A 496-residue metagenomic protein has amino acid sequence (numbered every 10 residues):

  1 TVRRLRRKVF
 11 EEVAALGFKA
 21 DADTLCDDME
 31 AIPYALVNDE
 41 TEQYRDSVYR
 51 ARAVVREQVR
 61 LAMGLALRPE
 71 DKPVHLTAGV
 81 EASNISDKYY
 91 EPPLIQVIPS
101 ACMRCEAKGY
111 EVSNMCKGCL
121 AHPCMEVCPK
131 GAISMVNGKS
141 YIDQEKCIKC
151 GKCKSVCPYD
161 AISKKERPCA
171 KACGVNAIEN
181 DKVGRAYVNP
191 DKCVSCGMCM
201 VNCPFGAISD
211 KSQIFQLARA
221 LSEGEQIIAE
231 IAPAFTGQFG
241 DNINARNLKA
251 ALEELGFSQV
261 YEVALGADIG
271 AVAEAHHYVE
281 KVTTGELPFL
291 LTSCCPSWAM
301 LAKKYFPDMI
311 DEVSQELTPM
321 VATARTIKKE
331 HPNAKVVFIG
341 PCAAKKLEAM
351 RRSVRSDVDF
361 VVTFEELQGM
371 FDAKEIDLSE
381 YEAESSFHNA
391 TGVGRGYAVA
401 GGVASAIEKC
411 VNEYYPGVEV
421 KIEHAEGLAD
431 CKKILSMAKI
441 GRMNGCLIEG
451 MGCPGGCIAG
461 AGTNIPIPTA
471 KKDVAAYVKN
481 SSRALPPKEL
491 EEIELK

Functional and structural regions predicted by a protein language model:
T1-P73, D210-K496: Iron-sulfur-associated redox domains of electron-transfer enzymes in respiratory and anaerobic energy metabolism
D46-A53, E57, L76-E81, K88-L94: Extended, highly charged accessory segments
N84-S113, K130-G131: N-terminal [4Fe-4S]-dependent radical SAM core
E106-Y110, H122, V136, G151 (+1 more regions): Short flexible coil/turn linkers enriched for glycine and charged/polar residues that connect secondary-structure
V112, D143, N189, I231-A232 (+1 more regions): A secondary-structure boundary/capping signal
A121-Q144, K152-N189, V194, M198-Q213 (+1 more regions): Iron-sulfur cluster-binding cysteine motifs and their immediate structural context in ferredoxin-like electron-transfer
I148: Aromatic- and acidic-residue-enriched carbohydrate-binding clefts of CAZyme catalytic domains
